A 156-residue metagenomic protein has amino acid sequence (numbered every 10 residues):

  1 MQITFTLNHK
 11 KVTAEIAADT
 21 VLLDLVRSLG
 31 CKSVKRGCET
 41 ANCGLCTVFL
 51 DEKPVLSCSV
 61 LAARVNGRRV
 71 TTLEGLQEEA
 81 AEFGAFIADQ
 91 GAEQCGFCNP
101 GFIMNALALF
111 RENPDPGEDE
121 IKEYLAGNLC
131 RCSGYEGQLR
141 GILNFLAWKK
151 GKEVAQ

Functional and structural regions predicted by a protein language model:
M1-Q156: Signature of N-terminal electron-transfer/Fe-S-associated modules in redox systems
